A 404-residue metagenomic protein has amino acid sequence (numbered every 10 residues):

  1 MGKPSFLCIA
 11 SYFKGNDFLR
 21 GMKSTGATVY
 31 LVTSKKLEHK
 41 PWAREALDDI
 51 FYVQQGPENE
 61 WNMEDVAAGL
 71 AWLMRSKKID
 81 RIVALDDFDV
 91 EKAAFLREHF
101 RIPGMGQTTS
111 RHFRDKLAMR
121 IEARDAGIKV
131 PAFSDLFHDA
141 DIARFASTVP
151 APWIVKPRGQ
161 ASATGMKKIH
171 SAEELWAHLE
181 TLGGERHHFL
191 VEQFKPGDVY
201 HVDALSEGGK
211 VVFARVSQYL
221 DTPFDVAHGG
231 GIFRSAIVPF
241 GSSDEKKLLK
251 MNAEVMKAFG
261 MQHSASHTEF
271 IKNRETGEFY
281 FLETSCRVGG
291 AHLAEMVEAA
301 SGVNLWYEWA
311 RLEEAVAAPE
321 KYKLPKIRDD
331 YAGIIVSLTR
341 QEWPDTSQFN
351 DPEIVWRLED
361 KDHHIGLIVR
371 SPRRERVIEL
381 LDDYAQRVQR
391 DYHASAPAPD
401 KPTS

Functional and structural regions predicted by a protein language model:
M1-T109, F137-A140, A317, D382-D400: ATP-binding N-terminal substructure of ATP-dependent carboxylate-amine bond-forming enzymes
G15, I142, E308-S404: Peripheral (often C-terminal) accessory segments that flank ATP-dependent C-N-forming ligase machineries
W72-I79, S147-V149, G184-E185: Glycine-rich phosphate-binding loop signature in dinucleotide/nucleotide-binding domains
E98-G165, H170-A172: A conserved helix-loop-beta module that forms one wall/lid of the active-site cleft in ATP-utilizing catalytic domains
K129-P131, P152-V155, T164-H201, V216-S217 (+4 more regions): Conserved ATP-binding module of the ATP-grasp superfamily
L136, M166-S171, L205-E207, P239 (+1 more regions): Short beta-strand-to-turn element immediately C-terminal to the catalytic PLP-Schiff-base lysine in fold type I
E173, Q193-M261, A265, K272 (+2 more regions): ATP-dependent carboxylate/phosphate-activation module, predominantly the ATP-grasp catalytic core and closely related
